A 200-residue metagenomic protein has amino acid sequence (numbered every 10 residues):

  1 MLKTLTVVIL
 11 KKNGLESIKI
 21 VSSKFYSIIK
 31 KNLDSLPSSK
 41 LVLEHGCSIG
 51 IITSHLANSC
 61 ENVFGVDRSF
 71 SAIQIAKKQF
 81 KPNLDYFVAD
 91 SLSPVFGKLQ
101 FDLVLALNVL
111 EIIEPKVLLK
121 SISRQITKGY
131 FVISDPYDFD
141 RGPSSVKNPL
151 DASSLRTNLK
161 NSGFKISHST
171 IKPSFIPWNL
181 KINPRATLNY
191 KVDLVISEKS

Functional and structural regions predicted by a protein language model:
M1-G14: N-terminal, positively charged/glycine-rich alpha-helical extensions of SAM-dependent methyltransferases
K19-S38: Conserved alpha-helix/loop element of class I SAM-dependent methyltransferases that forms part of the SAM/SAH-binding
K40-S48: Conserved class I S-adenosyl-L-methionine
I49-S93: Class I SAM-dependent methyltransferase SAM/SAH-binding core
L105: A conserved beta-strand element that flanks and buttresses the S-adenosyl-L-methionine
V117-Y130: A short glycine-rich, Lys/Arg-flanked "PGG" loop and its adjoining helix->strand segment in the class I
G129-D138: Conserved beta-strand signature within the Rossmann-like core of class I S-adenosyl-L-methionine
K147-G163: Short alpha-helix
